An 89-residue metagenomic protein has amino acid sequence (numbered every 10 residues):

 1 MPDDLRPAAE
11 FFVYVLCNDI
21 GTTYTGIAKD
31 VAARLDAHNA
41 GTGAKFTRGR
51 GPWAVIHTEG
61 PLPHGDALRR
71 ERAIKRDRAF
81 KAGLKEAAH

Functional and structural regions predicted by a protein language model:
M1-A44, R48-F80, A87-H89: GIY-YIG nuclease catalytic motif and its immediate N-terminal context
